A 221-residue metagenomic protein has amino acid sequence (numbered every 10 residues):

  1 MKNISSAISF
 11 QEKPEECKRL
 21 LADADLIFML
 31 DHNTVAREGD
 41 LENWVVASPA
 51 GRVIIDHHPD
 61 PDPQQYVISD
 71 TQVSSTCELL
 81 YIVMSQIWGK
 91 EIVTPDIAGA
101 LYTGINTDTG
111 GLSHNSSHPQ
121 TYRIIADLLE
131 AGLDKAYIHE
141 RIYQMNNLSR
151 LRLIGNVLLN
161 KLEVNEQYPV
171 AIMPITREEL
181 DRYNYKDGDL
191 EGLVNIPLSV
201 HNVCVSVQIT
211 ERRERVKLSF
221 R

Functional and structural regions predicted by a protein language model:
M1-A47: N-terminal small/polar loop signature for handling phosphorylated ligands or for N-terminal nucleophile
M1-N3, K18, D23-A24, T109-R221: Hydrophobic helix-and-loop "lid/oligomerization" segment in the mid-to-C-terminal part of catalytic domains
I4-S9, A50-R52, Q65-D70: Active-site regions of enzymes building and remodeling cell-envelope glycoconjugates
D25-F28, G51-V53, V205: Structural motif
M29-D31, D56, Q208: Redox-cofactor binding/interface segments in oxidoreductases and associated redox assembly factors
H32-V35, H58-D60, R177-E178, R212: Short glycine-rich anion-binding loops that position phosphate/pyrophosphate groups of nucleotides and phosphorylated
R37-D40, Q64, L218: Short glycine-/acidic-enriched loop or helix-start segments at secondary-structure transitions that form or flank
I55-I124: Short alpha-helices
